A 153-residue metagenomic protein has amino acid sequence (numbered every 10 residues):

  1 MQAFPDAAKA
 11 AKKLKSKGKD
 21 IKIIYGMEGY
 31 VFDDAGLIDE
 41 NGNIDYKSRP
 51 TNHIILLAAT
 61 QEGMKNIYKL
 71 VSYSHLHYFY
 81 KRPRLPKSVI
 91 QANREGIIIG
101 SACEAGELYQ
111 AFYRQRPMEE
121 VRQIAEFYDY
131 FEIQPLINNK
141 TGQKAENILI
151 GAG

Functional and structural regions predicted by a protein language model:
M1-G153: Phosphodiester-processing cores and adjacent nucleic acid-binding clamps
